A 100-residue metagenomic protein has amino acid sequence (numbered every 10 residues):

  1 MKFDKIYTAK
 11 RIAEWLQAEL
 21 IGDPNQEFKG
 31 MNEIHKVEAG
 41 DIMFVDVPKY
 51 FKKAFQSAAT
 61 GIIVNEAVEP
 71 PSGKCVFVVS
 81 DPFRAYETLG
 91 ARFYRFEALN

Functional and structural regions predicted by a protein language model:
M1-N100: Terminal amphipathic alpha-helical/low-complexity segments used for targeting or macromolecular assembly
